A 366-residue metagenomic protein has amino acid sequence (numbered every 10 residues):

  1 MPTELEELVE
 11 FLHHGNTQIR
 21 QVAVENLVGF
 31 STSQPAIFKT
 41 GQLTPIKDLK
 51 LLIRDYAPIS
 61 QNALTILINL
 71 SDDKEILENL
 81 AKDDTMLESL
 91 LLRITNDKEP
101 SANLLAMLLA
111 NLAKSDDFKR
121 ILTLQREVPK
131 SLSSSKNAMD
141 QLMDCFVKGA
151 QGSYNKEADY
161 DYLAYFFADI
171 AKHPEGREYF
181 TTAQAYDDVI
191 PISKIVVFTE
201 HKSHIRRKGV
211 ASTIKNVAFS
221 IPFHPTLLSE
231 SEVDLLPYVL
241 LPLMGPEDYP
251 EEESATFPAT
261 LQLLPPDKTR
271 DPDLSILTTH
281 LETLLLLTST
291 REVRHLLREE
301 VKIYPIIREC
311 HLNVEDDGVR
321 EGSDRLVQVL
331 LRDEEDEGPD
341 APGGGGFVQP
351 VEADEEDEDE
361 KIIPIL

Functional and structural regions predicted by a protein language model:
M1-E6, K39-K47, L80-E88, Q125-M143 (+4 more regions): Core helices of alpha-solenoid repeat scaffolds
E7-H13, D48-I53, L92-I94, C145-G152 (+5 more regions): Alpha-solenoid HEAT/Armadillo-like helical repeat scaffolds in large eukaryotic proteins
E10-L12, N16, R20-P35, D48-L51 (+9 more regions): Alpha-helical solenoid repeat architecture
G15-N16, D55-A57, D97-E99, N155-K156 (+4 more regions): Short inter-helical turns and helix N-cap capping residues of alpha-solenoid HEAT/ARM repeat scaffolds
N137-K156, L243-S275, V319: Acidic, Ser/Thr- and Gly/Pro-rich intrinsically disordered linkers and low-complexity segments that flank or connect
L227-L228, E232, P242-P246: Extended alpha-helical scaffold segments
R294-D340: C-terminal interaction modules of eukaryotic adaptor/scaffold proteins
D336-L366: Acidic, serine/threonine-rich intrinsically disordered low-complexity regions
